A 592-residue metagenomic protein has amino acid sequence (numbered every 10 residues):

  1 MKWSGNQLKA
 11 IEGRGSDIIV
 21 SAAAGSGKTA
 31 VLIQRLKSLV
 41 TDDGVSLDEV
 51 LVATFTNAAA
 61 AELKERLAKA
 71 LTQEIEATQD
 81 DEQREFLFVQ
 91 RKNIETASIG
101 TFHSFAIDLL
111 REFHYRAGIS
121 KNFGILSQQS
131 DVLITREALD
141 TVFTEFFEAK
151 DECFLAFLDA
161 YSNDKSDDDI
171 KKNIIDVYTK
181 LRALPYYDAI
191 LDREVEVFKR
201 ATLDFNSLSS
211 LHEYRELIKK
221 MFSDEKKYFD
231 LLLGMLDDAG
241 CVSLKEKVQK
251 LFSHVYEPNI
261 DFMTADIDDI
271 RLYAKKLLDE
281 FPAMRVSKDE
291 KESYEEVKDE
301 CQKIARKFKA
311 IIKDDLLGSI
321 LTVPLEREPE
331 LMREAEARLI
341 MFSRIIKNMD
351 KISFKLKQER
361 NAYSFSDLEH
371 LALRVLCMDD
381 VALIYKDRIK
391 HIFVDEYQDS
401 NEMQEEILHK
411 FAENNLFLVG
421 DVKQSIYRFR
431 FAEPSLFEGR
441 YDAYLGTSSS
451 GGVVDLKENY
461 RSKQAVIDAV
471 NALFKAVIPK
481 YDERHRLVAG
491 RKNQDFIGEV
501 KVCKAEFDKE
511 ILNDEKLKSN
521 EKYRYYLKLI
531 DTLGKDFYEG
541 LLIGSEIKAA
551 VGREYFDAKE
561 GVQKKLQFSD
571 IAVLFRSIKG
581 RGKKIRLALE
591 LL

Functional and structural regions predicted by a protein language model:
M1-A23, I33, K37-V40, V286 (+11 more regions): Helicase P-loop NTPase motor core of nucleic-acid translocases
M1-G118, L356-S366, L371, D380-L383 (+3 more regions): P-loop NTPase Walker
K2, G15, F55, L71-A265 (+2 more regions): Conserved ATP-dependent motor core of P-loop NTPases, especially the RecA-like helicase ATPase domain
K2-S4, I11-E12, D17-S21, L51-V52 (+8 more regions): Conserved helicase NTPase motor core
D43-S46, Q73-Q79, V89-T96, F113-Q129 (+8 more regions): Short, polar/flexible loop-turn hinges at active-site or ligand-entry regions and domain interfaces
L47-A59, S98-I99, D395, V419 (+3 more regions): Conserved RecA-like ASCE P-loop NTPase motor core of nucleic-acid helicases/translocases
E49, K171-A362, G451, L541 (+1 more regions): Conserved ATP-driven helicase/translocase motor core recognized via long, highly charged RecA-like/P-loop NTPase domain
D169-D176, D455-A549, Q563: Helicase-core coupling region on the C-terminal RecA-like lobe
